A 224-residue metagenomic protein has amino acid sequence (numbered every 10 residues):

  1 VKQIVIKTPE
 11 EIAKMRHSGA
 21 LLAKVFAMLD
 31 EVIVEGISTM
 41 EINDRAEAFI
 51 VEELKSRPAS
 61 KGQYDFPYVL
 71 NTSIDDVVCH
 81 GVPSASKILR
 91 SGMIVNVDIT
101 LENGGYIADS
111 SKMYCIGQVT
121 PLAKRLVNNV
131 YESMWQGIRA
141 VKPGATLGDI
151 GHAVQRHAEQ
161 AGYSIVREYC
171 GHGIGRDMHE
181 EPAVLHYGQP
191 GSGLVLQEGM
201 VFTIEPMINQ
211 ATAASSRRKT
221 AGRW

Functional and structural regions predicted by a protein language model:
V1-W224: Active-site neighborhoods and metal-handling regions in enzymes and metal-associated proteins
